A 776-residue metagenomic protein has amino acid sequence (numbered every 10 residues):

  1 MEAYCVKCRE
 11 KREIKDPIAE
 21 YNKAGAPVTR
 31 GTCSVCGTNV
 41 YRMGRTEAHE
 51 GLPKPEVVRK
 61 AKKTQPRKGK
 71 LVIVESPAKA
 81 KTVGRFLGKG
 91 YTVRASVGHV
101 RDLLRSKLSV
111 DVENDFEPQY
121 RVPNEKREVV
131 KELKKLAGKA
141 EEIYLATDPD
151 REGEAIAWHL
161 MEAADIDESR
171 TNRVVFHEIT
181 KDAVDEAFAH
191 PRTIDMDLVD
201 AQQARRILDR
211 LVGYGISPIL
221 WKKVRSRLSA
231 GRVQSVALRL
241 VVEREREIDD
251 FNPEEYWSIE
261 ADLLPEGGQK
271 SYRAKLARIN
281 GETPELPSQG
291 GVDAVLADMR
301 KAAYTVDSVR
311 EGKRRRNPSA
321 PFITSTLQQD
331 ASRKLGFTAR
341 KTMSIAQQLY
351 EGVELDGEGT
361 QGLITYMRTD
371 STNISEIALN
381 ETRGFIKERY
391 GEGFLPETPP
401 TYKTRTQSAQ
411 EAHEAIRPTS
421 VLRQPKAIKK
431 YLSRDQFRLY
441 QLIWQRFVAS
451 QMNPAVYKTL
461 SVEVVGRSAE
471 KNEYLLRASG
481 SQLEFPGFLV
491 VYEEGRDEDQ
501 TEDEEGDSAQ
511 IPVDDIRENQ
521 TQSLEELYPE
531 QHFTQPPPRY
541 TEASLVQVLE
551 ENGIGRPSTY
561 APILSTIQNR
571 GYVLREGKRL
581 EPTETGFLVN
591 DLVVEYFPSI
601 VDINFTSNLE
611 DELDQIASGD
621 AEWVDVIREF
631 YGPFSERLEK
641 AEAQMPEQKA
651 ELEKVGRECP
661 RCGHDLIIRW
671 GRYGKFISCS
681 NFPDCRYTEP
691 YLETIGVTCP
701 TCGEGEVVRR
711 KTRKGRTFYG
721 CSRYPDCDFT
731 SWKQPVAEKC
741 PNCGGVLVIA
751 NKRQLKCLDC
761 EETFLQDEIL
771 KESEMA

Functional and structural regions predicted by a protein language model:
E2, K23-A24, N39, M43-L71 (+8 more regions): Basic, low-complexity terminal or inter-domain segments flanking catalytic cores
P53-R206, G215, L286-P287, D293 (+2 more regions): Intrinsically disordered, low-complexity regulatory segments
K68-G69, D148-P149, R225-S229, E311-A320 (+3 more regions): Conserved short loop/turn motifs at secondary-structure junctions
I179-A261, G312: C-terminal or mid-to-C-terminal helical accessory/interaction module adjacent to the motor/catalytic core
R205-G215, V233, L263-P265, R314-T326 (+5 more regions): Core structural elements
T283-A320, Q520: Metal- or metallocofactor-binding catalytic centers and their adjacent structured scaffolds across diverse enzyme
V306-V309, P318-A331, E358-Y366, P536-V548: Short acidic, hydrophobic short linear motifs in intrinsically disordered regions
